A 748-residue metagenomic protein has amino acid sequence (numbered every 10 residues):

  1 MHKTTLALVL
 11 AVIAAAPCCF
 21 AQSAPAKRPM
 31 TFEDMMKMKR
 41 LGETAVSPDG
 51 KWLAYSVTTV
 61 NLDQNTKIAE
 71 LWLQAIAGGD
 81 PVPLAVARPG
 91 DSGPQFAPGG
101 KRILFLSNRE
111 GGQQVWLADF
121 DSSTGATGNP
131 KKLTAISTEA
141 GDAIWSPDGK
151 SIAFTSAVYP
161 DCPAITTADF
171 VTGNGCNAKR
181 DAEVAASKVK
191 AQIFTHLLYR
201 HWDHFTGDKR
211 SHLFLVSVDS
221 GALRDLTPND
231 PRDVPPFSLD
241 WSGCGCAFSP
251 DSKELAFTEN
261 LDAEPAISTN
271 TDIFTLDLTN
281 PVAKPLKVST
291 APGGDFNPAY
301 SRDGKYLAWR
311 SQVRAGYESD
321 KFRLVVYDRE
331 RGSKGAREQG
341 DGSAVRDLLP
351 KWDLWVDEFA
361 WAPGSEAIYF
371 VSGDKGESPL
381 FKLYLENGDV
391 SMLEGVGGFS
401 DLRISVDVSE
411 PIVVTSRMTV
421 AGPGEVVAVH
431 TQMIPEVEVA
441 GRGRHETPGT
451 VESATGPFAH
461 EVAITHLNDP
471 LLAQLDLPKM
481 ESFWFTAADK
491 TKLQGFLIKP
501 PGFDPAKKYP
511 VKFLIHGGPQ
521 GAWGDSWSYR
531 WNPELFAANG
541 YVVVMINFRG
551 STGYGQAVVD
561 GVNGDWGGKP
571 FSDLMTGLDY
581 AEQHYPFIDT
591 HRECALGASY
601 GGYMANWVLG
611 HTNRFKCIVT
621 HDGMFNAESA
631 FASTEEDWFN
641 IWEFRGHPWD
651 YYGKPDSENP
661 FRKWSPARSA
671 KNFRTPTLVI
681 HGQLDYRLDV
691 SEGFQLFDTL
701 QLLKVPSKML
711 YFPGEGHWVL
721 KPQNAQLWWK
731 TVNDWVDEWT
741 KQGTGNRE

Functional and structural regions predicted by a protein language model:
A45, A153-T155, A186-T195, Y199-N229 (+8 more regions): Non-catalytic accessory segments flanking enzyme active sites
P48-D49, P98-G99, P147-D148, P250-D251 (+3 more regions): Residue-level detector of Asp-centered blade-edge/turn motifs that repeat once per structural unit in beta-propeller
G50-L53, G100-L104, I152, L255 (+3 more regions): Hydrophobic beta-strand positions that form the internal "hydrophobic ladder" of WD40/Gbeta-like beta-propeller blades
V57-E70, A85-S92, L104-W116, T124 (+11 more regions): A flexible loop/linker signature enriched in serine peptidases of the S9 family
A75-G79, D119-T124, S217-G221, D277-P281 (+3 more regions): Short loop/turn segments that connect beta-strands within beta-propeller blades
K499, K507-G517: Short beta-strand element of the alpha/beta-hydrolase
K508, P519-P533, F548, S691-E692: The serine-hydrolase catalytic nucleophile loop
L514, N532, A537-A538, M545-G743: Active-site-proximal cap/loop segments of hydrolase catalytic domains
